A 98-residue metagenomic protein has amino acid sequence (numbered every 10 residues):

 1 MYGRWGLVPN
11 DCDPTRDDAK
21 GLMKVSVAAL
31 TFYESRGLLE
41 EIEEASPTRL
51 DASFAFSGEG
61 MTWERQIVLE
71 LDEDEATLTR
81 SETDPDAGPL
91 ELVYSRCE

Functional and structural regions predicted by a protein language model:
M1-D13: Tryptophan-anchored aromatic micro-motifs
M1-R4, G21-A29, A45-T48, L69-T77 (+1 more regions): Short, solvent-exposed coil/turn segments at beta-strand boundaries
W5, M23, L39, G60-T62 (+1 more regions): Compositionally biased, intrinsically disordered low-complexity regions
D11, S53-E98: Beta-sheet ligand-binding and adhesion/scaffold domains
T15-A55: N-terminal glycine/threonine-rich, aromatic-flanked beta-hairpin/loop signature
